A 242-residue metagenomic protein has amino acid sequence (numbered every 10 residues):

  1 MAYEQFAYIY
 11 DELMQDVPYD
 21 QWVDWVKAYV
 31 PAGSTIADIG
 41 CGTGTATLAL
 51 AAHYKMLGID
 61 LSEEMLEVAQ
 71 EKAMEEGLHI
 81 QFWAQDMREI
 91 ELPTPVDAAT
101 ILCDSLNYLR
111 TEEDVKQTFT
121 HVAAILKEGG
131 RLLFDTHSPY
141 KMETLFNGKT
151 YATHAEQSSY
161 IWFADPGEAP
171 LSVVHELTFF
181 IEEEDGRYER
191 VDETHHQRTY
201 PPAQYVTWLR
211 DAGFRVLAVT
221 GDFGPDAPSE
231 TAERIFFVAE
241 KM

Functional and structural regions predicted by a protein language model:
M1-S34, T45: Conserved class I S-adenosyl-L-methionine
G40: Conserved S-adenosyl-L-methionine
G44-E89: Class I SAM-dependent methyltransferase SAM/SAH-binding core
E91-A98: A short acidic, Gly/Pro-enriched loop at the edge of an enzyme's catalytic core that lines a small-molecule cofactor
K116-E128: A short glycine-rich, Lys/Arg-flanked "PGG" loop and its adjoining helix->strand segment in the class I
L133-Q204: SAM-dependent methyltransferase
H196-M242: C-terminal lobe and adjacent flexible extensions of AdoMet/dcAdoMet transferase-like proteins
